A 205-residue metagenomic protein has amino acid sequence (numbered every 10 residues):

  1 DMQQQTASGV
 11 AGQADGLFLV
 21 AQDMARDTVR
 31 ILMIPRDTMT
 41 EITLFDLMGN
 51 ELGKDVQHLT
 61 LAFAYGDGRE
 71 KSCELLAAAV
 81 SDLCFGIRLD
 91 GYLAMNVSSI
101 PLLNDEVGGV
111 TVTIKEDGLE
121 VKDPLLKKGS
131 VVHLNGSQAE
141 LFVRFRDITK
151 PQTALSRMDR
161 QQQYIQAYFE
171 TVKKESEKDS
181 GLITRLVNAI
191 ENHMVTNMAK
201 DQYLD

Functional and structural regions predicted by a protein language model:
D1-D205: Non-catalytic, solvent-exposed segments at the cell envelope interface
